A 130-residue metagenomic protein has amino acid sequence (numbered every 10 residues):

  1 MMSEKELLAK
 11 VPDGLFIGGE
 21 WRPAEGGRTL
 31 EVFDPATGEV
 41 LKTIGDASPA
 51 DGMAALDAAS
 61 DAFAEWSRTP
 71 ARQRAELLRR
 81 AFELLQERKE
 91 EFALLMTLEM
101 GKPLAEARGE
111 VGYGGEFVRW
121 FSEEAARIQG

Functional and structural regions predicted by a protein language model:
M1-I44, E76, R80, I128-G130: Terminal low-complexity tails and localization/encapsulation signals of metabolic enzymes
L41-I128: Glycine-rich loop-to-alpha-helix module at the N-terminal edge of alpha/beta enzyme cores
